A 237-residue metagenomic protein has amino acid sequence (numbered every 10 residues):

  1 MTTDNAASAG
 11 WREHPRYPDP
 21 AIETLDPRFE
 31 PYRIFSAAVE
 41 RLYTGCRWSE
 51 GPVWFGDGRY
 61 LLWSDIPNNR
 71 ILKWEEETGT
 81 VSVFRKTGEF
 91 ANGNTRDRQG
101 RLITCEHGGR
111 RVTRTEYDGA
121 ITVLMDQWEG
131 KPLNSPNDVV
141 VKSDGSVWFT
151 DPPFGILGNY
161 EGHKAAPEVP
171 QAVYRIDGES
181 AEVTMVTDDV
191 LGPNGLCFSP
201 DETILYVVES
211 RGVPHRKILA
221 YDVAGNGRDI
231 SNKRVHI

Functional and structural regions predicted by a protein language model:
M1-I237: Sequence-structural signature of mature extracellular/luminal beta-sheet repeat domains, prominently beta-propellers
